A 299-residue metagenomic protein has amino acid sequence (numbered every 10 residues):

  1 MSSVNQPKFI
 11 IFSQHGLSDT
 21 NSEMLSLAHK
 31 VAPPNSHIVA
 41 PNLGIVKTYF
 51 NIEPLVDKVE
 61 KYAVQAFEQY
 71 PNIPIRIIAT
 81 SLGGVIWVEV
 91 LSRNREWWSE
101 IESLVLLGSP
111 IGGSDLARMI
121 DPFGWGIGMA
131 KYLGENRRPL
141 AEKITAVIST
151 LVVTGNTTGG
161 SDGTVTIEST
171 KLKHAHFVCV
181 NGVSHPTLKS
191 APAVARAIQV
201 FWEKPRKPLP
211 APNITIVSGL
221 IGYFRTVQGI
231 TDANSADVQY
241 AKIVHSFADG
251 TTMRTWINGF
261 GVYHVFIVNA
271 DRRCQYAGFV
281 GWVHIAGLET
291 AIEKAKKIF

Functional and structural regions predicted by a protein language model:
V4-I10: A short, charged/proline- and glycine-enriched loop that marks the coil->beta-strand transition at the N-terminal
I11-H15, S22, V31, H37-V153 (+2 more regions): Serine-dependent carboxylesterase/thioesterase catalytic core of lipase-like alpha/beta-hydrolase/SGNH enzymes
L27-A28: Typically the conserved alpha-helix immediately C-terminal to a functionally engaged Cys/Sec in thioredoxin-like
Y49-F50, S184-P192, H264: Catalytic histidine-centered segment of alpha/beta-hydrolase-like enzymes
P54, K189-E203: Post-His helix in hydrolase/transferase enzymes
G159-P186: Active-site-adjacent alpha-helix of alpha/beta-hydrolase-fold enzymes
E203-P212: Short, charged low-complexity linker/loop segments at the C-terminal edge of domains
P212-F299: Extended non-globular C-terminal regions
